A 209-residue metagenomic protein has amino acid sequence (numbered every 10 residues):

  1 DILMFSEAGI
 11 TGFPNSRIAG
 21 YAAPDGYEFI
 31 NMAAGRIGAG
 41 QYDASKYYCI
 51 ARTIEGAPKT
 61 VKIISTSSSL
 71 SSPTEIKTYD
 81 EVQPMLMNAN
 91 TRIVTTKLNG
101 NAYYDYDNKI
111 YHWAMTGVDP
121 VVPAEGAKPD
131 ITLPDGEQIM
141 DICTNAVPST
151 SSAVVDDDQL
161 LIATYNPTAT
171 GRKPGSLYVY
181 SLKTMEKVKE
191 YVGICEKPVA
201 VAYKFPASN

Functional and structural regions predicted by a protein language model:
D1, A23-A44, T78-L98, P134-A153 (+1 more regions): Repeated scaffold domains used in trafficking and secretory/extracellular systems, primarily beta-propellers
I2, Y47, L160-I162: Hydrophobic beta-strand segments that make up the repeating blades of beta-propeller and related beta-repeat
I2-F5, G12-E28, I64-N88, V118-P134 (+2 more regions): Trp- and S/T/G-rich repeat-edge/linker motifs of beta-rich repeat architectures
I2-I18, E55-S65, D105-A114, T168-V179: Structural motif
S6-E7, A51, T164-Y165, C195: Short, structured coil/turn linkers that connect adjacent secondary-structure elements
C49-A51, Y104-D105: Short, conserved beta-strand edge motifs with alternating hydrophobic and charged residues
S72-S176: Intrinsically disordered, low-complexity segments enriched in Gly and acidic/Ser/Thr residues that form flexible
N166-T168, R172-N209: Short hairpin/turn module used for nucleic-acid contact or packing/dimerization
